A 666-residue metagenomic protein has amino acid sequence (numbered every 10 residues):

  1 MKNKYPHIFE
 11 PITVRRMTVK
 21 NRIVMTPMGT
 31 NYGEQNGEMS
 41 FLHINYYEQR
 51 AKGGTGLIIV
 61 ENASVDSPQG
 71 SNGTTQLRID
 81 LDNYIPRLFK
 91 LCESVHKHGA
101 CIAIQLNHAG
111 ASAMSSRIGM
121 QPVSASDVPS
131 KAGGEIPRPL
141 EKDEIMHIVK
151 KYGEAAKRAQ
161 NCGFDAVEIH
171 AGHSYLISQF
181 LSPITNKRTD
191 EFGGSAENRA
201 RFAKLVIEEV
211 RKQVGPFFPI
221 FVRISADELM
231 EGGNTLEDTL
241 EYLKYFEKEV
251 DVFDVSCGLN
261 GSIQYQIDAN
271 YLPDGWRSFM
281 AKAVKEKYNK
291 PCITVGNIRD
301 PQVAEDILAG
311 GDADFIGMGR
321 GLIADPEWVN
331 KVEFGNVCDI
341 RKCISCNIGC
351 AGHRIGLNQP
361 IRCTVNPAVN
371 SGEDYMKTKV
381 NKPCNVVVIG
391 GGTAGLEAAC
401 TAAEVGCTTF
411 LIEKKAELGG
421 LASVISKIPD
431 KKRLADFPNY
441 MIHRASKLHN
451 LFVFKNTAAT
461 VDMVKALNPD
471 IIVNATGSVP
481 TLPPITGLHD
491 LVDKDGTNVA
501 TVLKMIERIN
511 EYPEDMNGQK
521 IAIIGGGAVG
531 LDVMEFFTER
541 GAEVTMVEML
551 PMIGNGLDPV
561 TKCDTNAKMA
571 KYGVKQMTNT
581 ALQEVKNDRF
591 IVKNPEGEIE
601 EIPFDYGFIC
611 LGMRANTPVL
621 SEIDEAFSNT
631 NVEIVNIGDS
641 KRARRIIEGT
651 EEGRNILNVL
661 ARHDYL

Functional and structural regions predicted by a protein language model:
M1-I389, T393, E397-E404, T408-T409 (+4 more regions): Flavin-dependent oxidoreductase catalytic cores
G37, S71, E305-D306, V329-N330 (+7 more regions): Short amphipathic alpha-helical segments
A100, F218, K290, P469 (+3 more regions): A short helix->loop->beta-strand "cap" motif at the edges of active sites that frequently abuts
V303, A459-M463, R645: Short acidic active-site motifs
N366-K379, K447, V453, T481-R540 (+1 more regions): Glycine-rich dinucleotide-binding loop and its adjacent helix/turn
V388-F452, N456, T481, G526-V560 (+3 more regions): Beta1-alpha1 glycine-rich phosphate/pyrophosphate-binding loop at the start of Rossmann-like nucleotide-binding domains
A435-T481, D490, D495-Q519, E539-E625: A Rossmann-like FAD-binding core segment of flavoenzymes
V533, L557-D558, I637-L666: A conserved FAD-binding loop/helix module that cradles the flavin
